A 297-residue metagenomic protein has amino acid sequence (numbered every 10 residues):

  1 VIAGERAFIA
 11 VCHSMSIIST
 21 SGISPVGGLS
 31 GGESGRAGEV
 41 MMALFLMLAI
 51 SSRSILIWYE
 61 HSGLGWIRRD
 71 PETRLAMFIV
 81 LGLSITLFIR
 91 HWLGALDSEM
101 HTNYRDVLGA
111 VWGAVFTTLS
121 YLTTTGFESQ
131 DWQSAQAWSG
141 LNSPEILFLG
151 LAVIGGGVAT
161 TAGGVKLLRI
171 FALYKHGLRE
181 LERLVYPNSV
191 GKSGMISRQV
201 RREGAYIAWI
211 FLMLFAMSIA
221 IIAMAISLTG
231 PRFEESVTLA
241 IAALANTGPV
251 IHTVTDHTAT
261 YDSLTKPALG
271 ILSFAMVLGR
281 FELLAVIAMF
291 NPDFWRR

Functional and structural regions predicted by a protein language model:
V1-R297: Membrane-proximal intracellular helices of multi-pass ion channels
